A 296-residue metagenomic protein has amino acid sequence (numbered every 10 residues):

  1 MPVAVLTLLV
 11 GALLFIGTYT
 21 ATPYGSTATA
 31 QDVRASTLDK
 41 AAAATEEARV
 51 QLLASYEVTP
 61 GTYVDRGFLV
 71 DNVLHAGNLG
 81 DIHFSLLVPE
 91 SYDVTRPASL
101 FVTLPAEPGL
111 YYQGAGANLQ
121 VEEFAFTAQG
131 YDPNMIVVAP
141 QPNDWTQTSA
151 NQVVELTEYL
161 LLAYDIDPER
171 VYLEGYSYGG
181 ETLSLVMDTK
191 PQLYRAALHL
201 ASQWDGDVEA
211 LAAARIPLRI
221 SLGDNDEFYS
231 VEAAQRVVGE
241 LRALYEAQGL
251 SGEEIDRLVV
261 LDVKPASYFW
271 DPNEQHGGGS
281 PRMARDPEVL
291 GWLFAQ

Functional and structural regions predicted by a protein language model:
M1-T7: N-terminal Sec-pathway targeting helices
L13-A98, E181, V186, G249-D256: A domain-start/cap signature at the N-terminus of enzymes
E90-R96, W145-S177: Gly/Ser-rich "nucleophile elbow"/oxyanion-hole loop immediately N-terminal to the catalytic nucleophile in hydrolases
A98-L100, L104-V154: Active-site machinery of serine-nucleophile hydrolases
G116-A117, Y229-A247: Short alpha-helix in the alpha/beta-hydrolase fold that links the catalytic acid
D132-P133, A212-L218: Short, proline-enriched alpha-helix->beta-strand connector loops that line the catalytic pocket of alpha/beta-hydrolase
E169-A212: Primarily recognizes the serine-hydrolase "nucleophile elbow" in alpha/beta-hydrolase and SGNH/GDSL folds
S221, E227, L244-Q296: C-terminal catalytic histidine-bearing segment of alpha/beta-hydrolase fold enzymes
